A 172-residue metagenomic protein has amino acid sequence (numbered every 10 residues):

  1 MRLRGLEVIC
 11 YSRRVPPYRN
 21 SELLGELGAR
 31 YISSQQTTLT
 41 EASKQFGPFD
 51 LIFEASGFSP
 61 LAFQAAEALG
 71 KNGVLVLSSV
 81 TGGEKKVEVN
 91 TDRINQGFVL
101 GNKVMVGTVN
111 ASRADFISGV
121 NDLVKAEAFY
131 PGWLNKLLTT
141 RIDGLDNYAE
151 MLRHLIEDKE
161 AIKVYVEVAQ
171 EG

Functional and structural regions predicted by a protein language model:
R2-Q64: Adenosine-nucleotide cofactor-binding segment
S12, S79, V168: Short beta-strand/turn micro-motifs composed of small residues that flank or help shape donor/cofactor-binding pockets
E22-G25, I94-G101, K125-N135: Short, conserved catalytic or adaptor-binding loops enriched in Gly and charged residues
F63-A66, R113-G172: C-terminal hydrophobic helical "lid"/dimerization subdomain of Rossmann-like NAD(P)H-dependent oxidoreductases
L69-K71: Helix-to-beta-strand junctions that scaffold the AdoMet/dcAdoMet cofactor pocket in Class I SAM-dependent enzymes
G73-V74, V104: Short glycine-centered segments of the SAM/dcSAM-binding site in methyltransferase folds
S78-G82, T108-N110: Short strand-turn motif at the edge of the Rossmann-like AdoMet-binding core
V80-N102, V120-N121: Rossmann-fold NAD(P)-binding glycine/threonine-rich loop
